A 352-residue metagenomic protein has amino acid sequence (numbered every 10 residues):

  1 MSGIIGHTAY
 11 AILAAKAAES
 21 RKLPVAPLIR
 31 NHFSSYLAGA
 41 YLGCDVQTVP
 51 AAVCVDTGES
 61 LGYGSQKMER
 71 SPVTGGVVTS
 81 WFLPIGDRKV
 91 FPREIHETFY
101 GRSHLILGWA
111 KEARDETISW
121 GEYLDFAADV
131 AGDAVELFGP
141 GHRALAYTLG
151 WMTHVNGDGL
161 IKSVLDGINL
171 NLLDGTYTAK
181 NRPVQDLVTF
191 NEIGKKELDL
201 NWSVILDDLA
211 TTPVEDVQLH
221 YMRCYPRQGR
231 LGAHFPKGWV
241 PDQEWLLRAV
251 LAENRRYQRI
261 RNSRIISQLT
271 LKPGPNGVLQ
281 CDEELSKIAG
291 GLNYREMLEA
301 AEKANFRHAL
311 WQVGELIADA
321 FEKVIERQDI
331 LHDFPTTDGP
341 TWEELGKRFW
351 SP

Functional and structural regions predicted by a protein language model:
M1-A146, G159-D208, T270-P352: N-terminal, motif-rich segments that launch catalysis or mediate targeting to/interaction with membranes, typified by
W151, V155-G159: Catalytic glutamate of the conserved HExxH
E197-L285: Long, charge-rich alpha-helical interaction segments
